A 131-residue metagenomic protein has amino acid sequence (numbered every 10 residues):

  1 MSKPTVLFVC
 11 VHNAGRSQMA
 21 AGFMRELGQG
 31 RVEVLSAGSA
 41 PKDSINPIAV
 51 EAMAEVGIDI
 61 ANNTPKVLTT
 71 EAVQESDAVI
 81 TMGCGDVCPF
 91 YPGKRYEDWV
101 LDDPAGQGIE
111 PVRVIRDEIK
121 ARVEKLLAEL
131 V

Functional and structural regions predicted by a protein language model:
S2-V131: Short polar/charged helix/loop
